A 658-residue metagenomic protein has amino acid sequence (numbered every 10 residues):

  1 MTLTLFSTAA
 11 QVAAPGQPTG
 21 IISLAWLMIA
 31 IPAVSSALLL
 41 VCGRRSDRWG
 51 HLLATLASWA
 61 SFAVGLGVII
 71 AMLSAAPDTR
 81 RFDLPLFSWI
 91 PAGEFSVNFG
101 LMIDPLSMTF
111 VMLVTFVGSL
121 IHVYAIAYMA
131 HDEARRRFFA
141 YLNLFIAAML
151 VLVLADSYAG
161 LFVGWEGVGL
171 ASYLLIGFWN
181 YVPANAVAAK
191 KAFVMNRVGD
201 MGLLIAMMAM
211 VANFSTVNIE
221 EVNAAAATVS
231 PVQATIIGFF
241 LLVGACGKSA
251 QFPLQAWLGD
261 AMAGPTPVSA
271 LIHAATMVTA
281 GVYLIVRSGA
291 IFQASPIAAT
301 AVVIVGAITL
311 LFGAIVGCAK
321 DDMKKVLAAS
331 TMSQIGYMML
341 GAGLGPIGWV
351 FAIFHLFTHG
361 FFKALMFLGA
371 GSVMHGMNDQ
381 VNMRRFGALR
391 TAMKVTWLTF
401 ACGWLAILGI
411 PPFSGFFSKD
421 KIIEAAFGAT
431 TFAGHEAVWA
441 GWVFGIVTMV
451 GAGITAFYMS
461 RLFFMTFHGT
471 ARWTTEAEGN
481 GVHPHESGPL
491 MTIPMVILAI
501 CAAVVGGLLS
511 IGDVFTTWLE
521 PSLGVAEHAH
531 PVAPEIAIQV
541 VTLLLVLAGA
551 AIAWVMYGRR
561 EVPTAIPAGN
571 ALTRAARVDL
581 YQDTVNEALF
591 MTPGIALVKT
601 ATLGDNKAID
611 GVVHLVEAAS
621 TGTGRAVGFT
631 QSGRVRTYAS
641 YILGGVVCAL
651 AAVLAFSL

Functional and structural regions predicted by a protein language model:
M1-L24, V41-A140, A212-P231, A256 (+3 more regions): Transmembrane helix-loop-helix hairpins at membrane boundaries of multipass inner-membrane proteins
G16-I31, S46-A54, F95-L113, V151-G164 (+6 more regions): Membrane-entry segments of alpha-helical transmembrane domains in multi-pass membrane proteins
I29-G43, S119-L120, C246, A250 (+1 more regions): N-terminal signal-anchor/start-transfer transmembrane helix
D47-S61, K190-D200, T391-A401, H485-I500 (+1 more regions): Alpha-helical transmembrane segments and their helix-start/interface "positive-inside/aromatic belt" motifs in integral
L56-S74, G199-M208, F400-P412, P494-D513 (+2 more regions): Hydrophobic alpha-helical membrane-insertion segments
E94, M102, I511-V541, M556-L658: Aromatic-capped, Gly/Pro-kinked transmembrane alpha-helices
S107, M112, L120-L161, L170-V482 (+1 more regions): Hydrophobic transmembrane alpha-helices and their helix-loop junctions in integral membrane proteins
W473, G481-I552: Hard-cation-handling environments
